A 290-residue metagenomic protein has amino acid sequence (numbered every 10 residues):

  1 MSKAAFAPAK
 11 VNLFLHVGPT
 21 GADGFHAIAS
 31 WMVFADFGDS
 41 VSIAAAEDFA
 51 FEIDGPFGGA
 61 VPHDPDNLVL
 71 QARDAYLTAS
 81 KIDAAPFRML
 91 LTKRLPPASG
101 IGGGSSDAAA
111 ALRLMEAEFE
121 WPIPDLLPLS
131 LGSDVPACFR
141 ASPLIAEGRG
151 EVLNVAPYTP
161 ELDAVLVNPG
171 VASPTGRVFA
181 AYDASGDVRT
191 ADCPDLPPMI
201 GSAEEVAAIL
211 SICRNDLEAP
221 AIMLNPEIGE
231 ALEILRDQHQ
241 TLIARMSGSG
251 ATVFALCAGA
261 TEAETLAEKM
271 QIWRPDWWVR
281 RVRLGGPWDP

Functional and structural regions predicted by a protein language model:
M1-A98, E116-A117, T159-E161, N168-V171: ATP-binding N-lobe of GHMP and related small-molecule kinases
G18, L256-G259: Residue-level recognition of strand-loop junctions within catalytic nucleotide-signaling folds
V69, S99-L126, A137, A141: DPxDG-like acidic metal-binding loop motif
L77-R88, L114-L131, G259-I272: Phosphate-handling active-site elements
G103-G104, M246-A251: Glycine-rich beta-strand-to-loop/alpha-helix junction loops that act as flexible
R140, I145-I243, T261, E268-D276 (+1 more regions): Conserved, helical-rich catalytic subdomain that frames metal- and/or nucleotide-binding sites in enzyme alpha/beta
N168, F254-L256: Short hydrophobic/aromatic beta-strand micro-patches that form the beta-sheet surface supporting nucleotide- or nucleic
